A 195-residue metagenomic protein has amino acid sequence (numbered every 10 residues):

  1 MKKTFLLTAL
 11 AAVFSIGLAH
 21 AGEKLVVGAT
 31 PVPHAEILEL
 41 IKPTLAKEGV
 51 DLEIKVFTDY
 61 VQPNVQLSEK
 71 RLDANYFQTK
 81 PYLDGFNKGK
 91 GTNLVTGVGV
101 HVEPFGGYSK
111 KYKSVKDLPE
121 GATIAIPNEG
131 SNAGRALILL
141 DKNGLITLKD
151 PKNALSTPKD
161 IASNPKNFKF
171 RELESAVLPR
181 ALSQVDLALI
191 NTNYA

Functional and structural regions predicted by a protein language model:
T8-S15: Bacterial N-terminal signal peptides
I16-A21: Sec/Tat signal peptide C-region and signal peptidase I cleavage site
G22-V32, V50-V56, T123-I124: Short, well-ordered beta-strand elements
P31-E53, Q66: Short, polar/charged alpha-helical segment
I54-V65, K152-R180: Short helix-initiation/N-cap motifs at beta->coil->alpha
V56-Y60, K70, A74-D84, H101 (+3 more regions): Beta->alpha turn/N-cap motifs
G85-G97, Y112, Q184, L189: Ligand-binding "clamshell"
G97-T147: A conserved helix-loop-strand patch within extracytoplasmic ligand-binding domains of the periplasmic binding
